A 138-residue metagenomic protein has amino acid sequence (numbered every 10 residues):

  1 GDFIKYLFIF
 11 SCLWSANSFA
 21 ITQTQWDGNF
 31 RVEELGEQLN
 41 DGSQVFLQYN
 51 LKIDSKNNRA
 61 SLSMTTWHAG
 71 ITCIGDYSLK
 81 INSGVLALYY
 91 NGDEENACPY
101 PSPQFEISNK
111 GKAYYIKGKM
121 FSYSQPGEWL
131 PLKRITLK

Functional and structural regions predicted by a protein language model:
D2-F10: Sec-dependent signal peptide recognition, specifically the positively charged N-region followed immediately by
S15-N17: N-terminal signal peptide c-region/cleavage motif recognized by signal peptidases
F19-R31, I53-S55, R134: N-terminal helix-cap/turn-to-beta initiation motif at the start of protein domains
T22-V45, Y77, L86, I116-G118: Tryptophan-anchored aromatic micro-motifs
R31-G36, S61-W67, L88-E94, K117-K119: Short beta-strand segments that buttress and anchor functional surface loops
D41-I81: N-terminal glycine/threonine-rich, aromatic-flanked beta-hairpin/loop signature
A69-A87, G111-K138: Edge beta-strand at a domain terminus
A87-I107: An anionic, turn-rich surface loop/hairpin at beta-sheet edges that serves as a generic interaction/coordination patch
